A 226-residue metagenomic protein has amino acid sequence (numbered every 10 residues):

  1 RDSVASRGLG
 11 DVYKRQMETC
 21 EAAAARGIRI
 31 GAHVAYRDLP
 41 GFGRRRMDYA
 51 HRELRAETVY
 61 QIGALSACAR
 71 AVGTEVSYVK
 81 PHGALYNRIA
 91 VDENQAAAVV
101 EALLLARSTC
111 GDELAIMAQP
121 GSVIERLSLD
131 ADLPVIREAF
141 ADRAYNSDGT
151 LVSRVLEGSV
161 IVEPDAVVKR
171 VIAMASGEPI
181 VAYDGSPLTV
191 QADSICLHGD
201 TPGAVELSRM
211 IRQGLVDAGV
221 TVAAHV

Functional and structural regions predicted by a protein language model:
R1-Y13: Single conserved hydrophobic/aromatic residue that forms the stacking wall/gate of nucleotide- or nucleobase-binding
S6-R7, P40-R55, I89-D92, C110 (+1 more regions): Glycine-rich tight-turn/loop motif centered on a GG-T
E18-G31, R70-V72: Acidic (Asp/Glu)-rich catalytic clusters
H33, V79, L197: Conserved, mostly hydrophobic/aromatic
L39-V72, Y78: Glycine/small-residue-rich loop that forms an oxyanion/phosphate-binding "nest" at active or ligand-binding sites
D92-V100: Charged helix-capping and loop-helix junction motifs
G121-P179: Active-site rim beta-loop-alpha module in soluble metabolic enzymes
E206-V226: C-terminal domain-boundary segment and adjacent tail
